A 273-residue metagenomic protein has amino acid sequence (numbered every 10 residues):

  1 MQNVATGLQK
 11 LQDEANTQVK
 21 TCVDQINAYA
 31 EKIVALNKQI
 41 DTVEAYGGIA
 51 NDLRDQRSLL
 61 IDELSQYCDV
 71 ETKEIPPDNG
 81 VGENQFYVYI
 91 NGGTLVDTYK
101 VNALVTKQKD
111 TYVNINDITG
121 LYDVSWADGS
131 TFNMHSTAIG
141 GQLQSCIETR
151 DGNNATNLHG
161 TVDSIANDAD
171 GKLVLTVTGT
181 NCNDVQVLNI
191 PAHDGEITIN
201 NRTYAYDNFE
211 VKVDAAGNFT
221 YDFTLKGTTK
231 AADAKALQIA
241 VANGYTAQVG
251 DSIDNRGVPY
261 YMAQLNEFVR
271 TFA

Functional and structural regions predicted by a protein language model:
M1-I40: Long, non-coiled-coil amphipathic alpha-helical linker/lever segments that couple catalytic cores to other domains
D41-A273: Phosphate-proximal small/polar/acidic motifs at interfaces that engage nucleotide phosphates, polyphosphates
